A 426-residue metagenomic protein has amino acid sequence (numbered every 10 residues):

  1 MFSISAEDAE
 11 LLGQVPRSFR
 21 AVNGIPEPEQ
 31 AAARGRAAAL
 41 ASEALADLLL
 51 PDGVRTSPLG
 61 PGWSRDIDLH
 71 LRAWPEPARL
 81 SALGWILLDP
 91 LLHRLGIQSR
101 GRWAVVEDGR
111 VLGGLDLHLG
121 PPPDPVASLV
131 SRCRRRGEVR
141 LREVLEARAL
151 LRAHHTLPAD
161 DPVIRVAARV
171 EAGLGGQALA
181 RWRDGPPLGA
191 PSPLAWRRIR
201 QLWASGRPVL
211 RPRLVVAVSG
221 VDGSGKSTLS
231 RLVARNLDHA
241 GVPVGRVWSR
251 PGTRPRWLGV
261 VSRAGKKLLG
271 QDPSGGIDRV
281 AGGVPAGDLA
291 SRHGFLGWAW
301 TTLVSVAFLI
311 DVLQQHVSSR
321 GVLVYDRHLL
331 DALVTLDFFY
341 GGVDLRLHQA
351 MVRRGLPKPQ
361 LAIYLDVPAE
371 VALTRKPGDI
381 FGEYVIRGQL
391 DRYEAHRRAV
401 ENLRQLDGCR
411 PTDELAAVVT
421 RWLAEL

Functional and structural regions predicted by a protein language model:
M1-R65, R72-L83, L87-G223, S227-H239 (+2 more regions): The feature captures the alpha-helical scaffold/lid subdomain characteristic of nucleotidyltransferase
D52-T56, V242-G245, L323, Q360-A362 (+1 more regions): Hydrophobic anchor at the start of a short beta-strand that flanks the dinucleotide cofactor-binding loop
D68-H70, W74, H118, S219 (+4 more regions): Anionic group-transfer/hydrolysis microenvironments
G113, P357-Q360, A399-N402: Short glycine-/polar-rich loops that comprise or flank the Walker A/P-loop and associated switch/sensor motifs
P187, E370-L426: NTP-dependent small-molecule kinase module
T253-Y340: ATP-dependent small-molecule kinase phosphotransfer cores that center on conserved nucleotide phosphate-binding segments
V322, R327-A395: A glycine- and Lys/Arg-enriched "phosphate-lid" helix/loop adjacent to the NTP-binding pocket of small-molecule kinases
